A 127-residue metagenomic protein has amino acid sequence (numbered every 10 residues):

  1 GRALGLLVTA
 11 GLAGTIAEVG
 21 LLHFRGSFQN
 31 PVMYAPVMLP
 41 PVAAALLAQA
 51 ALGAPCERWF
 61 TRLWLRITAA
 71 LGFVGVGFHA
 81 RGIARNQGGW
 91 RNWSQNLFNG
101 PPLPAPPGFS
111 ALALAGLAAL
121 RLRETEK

Functional and structural regions predicted by a protein language model:
G1-R2, G20-A43: Transmembrane alpha-helix entry/boundary detector in multi-pass membrane proteins
G1-T9, C56-A70: Interfacial segments of alpha-helical transmembrane regions
A17-R25, A80-Q87: Juxtamembrane "helix-exit" motif on the non-cytosolic side of transmembrane helices
S27-P36, T61, W90-P101: Non-cytosolic membrane-interface motifs at loop->transmembrane helix junctions
P40-P55, A115: Canonical alpha-helical transmembrane segments
I67-N86: C-terminal TM-helix exit segments that contain a strictly Trp-centered aromatic cap at the helix terminus
R91-K127: Alpha-helical membrane-associated segments of multi-pass integral membrane proteins
